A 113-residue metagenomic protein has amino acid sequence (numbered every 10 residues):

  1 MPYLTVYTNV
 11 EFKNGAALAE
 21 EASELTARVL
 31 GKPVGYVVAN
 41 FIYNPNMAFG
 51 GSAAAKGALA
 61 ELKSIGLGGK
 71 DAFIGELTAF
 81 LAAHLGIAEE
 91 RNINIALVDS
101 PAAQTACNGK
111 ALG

Functional and structural regions predicted by a protein language model:
M1-G113: Interaction-mediating elements
